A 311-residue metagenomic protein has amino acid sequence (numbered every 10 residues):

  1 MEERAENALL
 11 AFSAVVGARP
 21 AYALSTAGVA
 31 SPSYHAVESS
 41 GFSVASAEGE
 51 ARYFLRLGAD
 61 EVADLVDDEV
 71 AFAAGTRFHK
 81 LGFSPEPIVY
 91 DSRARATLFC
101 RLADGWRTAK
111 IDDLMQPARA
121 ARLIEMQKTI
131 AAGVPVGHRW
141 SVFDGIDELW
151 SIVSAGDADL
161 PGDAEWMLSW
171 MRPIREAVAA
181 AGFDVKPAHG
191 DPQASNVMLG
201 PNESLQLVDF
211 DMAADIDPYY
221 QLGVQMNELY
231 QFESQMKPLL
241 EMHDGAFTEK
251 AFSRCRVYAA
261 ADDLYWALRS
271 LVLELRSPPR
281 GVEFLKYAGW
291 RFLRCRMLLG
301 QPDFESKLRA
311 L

Functional and structural regions predicted by a protein language model:
R4-A23, A132-G190, G200-N202, F247 (+1 more regions): An alpha-helical support segment within catalytic cores of ATP-dependent transferases
S31-L55, R172-Y220: Active-site acidic catalytic loop and adjacent metal/ATP-binding pocket of ATP-dependent phosphoryl transfer enzymes
P32-S33, V37-S141, A164-E165: ATP-binding pocket architecture of kinase catalytic cores
A59-D60, L98-L114, A132-P135, E148-A158 (+1 more regions): A glycine-centered beta->alpha junction motif in the catalytic cores of kinase/phosphotransferase enzymes
R95-F99, P192, L229: Short glycine- and hydrophobic/aromatic-rich loop-to-beta-strand nucleating segment in the catalytic cores
R119, G162-I174, R280-C295: Extended, well-ordered alpha-helical scaffold segments
Y219-K250, A260-P279, L293-R294: Active-site activation/catalytic loop segments of kinase-like enzymes and analogous catalytic loops in related
R269-L311: ATP/Mg2+ or Mg2+-diphosphate-binding catalytic cores that bind nucleotide phosphates or diphosphates via glycine-rich
